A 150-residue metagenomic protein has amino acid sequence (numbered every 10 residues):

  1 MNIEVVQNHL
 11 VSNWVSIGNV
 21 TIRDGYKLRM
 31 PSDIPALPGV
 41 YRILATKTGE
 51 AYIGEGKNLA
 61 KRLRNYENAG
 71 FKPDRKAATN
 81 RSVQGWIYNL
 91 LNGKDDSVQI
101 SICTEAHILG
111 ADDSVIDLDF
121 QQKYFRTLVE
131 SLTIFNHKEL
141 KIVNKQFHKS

Functional and structural regions predicted by a protein language model:
M1-V40, A45-T46, E50, K57-S150: Boundary/linker segments flanking structured domains
